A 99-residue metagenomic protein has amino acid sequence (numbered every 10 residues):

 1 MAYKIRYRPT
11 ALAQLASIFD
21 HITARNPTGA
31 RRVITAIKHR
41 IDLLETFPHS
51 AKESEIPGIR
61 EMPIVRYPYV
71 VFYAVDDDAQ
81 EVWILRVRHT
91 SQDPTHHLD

Functional and structural regions predicted by a protein language model:
M1-I59, D77-D78, L85: Basic, Lys/Arg-enriched alpha-helical interface segments
R31, V70, A74-D99: Enriched for short, Lys/Arg-rich terminal
I56-G58, R66-Y69, S91: Short acidic/glycine-enriched loop/turn segments that link adjacent beta-strands
